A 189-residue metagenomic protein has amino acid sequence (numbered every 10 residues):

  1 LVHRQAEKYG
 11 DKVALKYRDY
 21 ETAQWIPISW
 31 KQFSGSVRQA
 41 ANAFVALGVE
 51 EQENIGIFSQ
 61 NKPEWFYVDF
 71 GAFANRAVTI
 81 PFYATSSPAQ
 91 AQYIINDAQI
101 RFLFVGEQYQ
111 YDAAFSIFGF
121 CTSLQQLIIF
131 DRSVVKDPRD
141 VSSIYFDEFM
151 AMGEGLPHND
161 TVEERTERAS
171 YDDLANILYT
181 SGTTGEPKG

Functional and structural regions predicted by a protein language model:
G10-V13, I144, M150, E154-Y179 (+1 more regions): Conserved pre-ATP/AMP-binding loop-to-beta segment of ANL
D11, L15-F70, S87-Q92, Y145-A151 (+1 more regions): Conserved AMP-binding/adenylate-forming core of the ANL superfamily
S29, E50, V78, E186-P187: Short coil/turn motifs that cap or connect alpha-helices
R38-N42, Q99, Q108, G185: Solvent-exposed alpha-helix faces
L47, A74-M152: Structural core segment of the AMP-binding/adenylate-forming
I55, A72, L103, L174 (+1 more regions): Conserved S/T- and glycine-rich ATP-binding loop of Class I adenylate-forming
S59-N61, E107, D131, D173: Helix N-cap/beta->alpha junction signal
